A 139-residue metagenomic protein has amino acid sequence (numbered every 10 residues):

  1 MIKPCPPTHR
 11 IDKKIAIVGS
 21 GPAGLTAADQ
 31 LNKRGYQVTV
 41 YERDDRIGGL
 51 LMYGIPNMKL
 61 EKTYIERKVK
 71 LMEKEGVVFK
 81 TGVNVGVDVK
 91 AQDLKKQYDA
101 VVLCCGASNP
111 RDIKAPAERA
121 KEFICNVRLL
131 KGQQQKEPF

Functional and structural regions predicted by a protein language model:
M1-H9, K70-G82, P110-F139: Glycine-rich dinucleotide-binding loop and its adjacent helix/turn
H9-I15: A short, charged/proline- and glycine-enriched loop that marks the coil->beta-strand transition at the N-terminal
A16-Y41, K80-A91, K95, G106-D112 (+1 more regions): Rossmann-like dinucleotide/flavin-binding elements
D29-Q30, M52-Y53, I113-A117: Short amphipathic alpha-helical segments
Y36-M52: Glycine-rich FAD pyrophosphate-binding loop
L51-D99: N-terminal Rossmann-like dinucleotide/flavin-binding domain of flavoprotein oxidoreductases that bind FAD/FMN
C104-C105, R119: Short, well-ordered coil/turn residues at beta-beta hairpins and beta-strand->alpha-helix junctions within
